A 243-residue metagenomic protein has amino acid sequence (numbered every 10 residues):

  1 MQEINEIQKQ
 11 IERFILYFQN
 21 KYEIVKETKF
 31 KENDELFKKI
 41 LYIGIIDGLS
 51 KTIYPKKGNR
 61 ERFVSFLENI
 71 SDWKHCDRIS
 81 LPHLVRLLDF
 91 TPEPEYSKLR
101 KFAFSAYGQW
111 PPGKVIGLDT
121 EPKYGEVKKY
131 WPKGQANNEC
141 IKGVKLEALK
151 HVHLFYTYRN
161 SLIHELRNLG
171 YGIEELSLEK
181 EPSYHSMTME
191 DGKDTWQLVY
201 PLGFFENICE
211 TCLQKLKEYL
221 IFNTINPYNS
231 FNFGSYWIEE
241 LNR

Functional and structural regions predicted by a protein language model:
M1-K39: Charged alpha-helical initiation segments
Q2-R13, P112-R243: Polyanionic, low-complexity intrinsically disordered segments
L16, N20, G44-D47, T157-S161: Generic structural signal for well-ordered, non-membrane alpha-helices
T28, N69-W73, K215-F222: Surface-exposed polar/charged interaction patches
T28-G58: N-terminal interaction modules that seed assembly of large macromolecular complexes
I46-L149, L169: Flexible secondary-structure boundary motifs
